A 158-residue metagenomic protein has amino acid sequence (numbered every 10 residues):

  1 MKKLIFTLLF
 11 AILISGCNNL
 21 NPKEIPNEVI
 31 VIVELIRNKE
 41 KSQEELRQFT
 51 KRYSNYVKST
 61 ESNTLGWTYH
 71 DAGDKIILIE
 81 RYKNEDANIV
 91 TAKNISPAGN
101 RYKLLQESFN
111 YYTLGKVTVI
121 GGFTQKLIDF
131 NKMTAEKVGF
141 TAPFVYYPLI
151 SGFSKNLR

Functional and structural regions predicted by a protein language model:
K2-T7: Sec-dependent signal peptide recognition, specifically the positively charged N-region followed immediately by
S15-G16: C-terminal motif of bacterial Sec signal peptides marking the signal peptidase cleavage site
N19-L20, E136-F140, Y147-L157: A beta-strand edge to alpha-helix "cap/lid" segment located at domain peripheries
E28-R37: Active-site-flanking beta-strand signature of metal-NTP-handling nucleotidyl enzymes and homologous cyclase-like
I36-Q48, F123: Short, surface-exposed ligand-recognition loops at beta-strand->loop->(often short) alpha-helix junctions that present
K58-L65, R81-F144: An amphipathic, aromatic/His-enriched active-site/gating alpha helix that lines ligand/cofactor pockets
W67-D71: Short beta-strand
I76-I77: Hydrophobic residues embedded in beta-strands of well-ordered beta-sheets
